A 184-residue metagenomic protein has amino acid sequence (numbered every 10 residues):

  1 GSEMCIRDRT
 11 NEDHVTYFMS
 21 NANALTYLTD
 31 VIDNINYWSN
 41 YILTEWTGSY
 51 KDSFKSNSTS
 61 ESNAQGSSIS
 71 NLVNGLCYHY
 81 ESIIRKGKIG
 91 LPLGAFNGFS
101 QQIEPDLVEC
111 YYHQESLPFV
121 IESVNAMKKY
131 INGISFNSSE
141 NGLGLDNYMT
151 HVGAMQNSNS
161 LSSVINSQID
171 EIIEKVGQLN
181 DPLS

Functional and structural regions predicted by a protein language model:
G1-I6: Short, small-residue-biased leader/transition segments that mark boundaries at the very start of proteins
T10-K86, G90: A surface/extracellular/periplasmic glyco- and lipid-processing/surface-interacting theme
F18-L28, N40, E45, K51-S53 (+1 more regions): An amphipathic alpha-helical core segment
F54-S158: Flexible, glycine-rich surface segments
